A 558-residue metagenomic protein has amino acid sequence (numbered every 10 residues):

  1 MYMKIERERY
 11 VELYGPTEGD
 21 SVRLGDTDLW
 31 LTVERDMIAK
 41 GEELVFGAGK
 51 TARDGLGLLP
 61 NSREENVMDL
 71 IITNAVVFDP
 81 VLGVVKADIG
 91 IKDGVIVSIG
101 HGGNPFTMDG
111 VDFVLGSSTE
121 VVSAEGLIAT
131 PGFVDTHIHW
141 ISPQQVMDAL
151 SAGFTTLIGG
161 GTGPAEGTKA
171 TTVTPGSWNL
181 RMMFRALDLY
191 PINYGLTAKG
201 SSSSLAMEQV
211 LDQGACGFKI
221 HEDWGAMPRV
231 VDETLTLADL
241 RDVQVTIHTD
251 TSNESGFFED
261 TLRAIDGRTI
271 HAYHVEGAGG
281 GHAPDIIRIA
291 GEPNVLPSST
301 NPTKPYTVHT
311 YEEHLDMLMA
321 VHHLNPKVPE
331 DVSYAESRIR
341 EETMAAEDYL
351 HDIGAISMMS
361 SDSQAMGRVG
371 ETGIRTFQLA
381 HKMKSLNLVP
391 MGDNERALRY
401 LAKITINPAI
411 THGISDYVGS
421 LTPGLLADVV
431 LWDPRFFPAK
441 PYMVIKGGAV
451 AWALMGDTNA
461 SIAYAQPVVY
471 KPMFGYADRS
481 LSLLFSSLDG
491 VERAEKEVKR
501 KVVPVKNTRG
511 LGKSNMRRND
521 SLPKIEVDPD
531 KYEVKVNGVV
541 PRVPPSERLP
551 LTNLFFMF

Functional and structural regions predicted by a protein language model:
M1-D112, L150, T155-T156, R340 (+2 more regions): Active-site microenvironment of metallo-dependent hydrolases
M1-N61, H101, D112, S117-A129 (+5 more regions): Divalent-metal coordination cores built from histidine and acidic residues
I71, E120, G132-V134, V245 (+1 more regions): Residue-level marker for buried hydrophobic side chains located in beta-strands that build the well-ordered beta-sheet
V81, I89, G100-H101, S142-Q144 (+9 more regions): Glycine-rich, histidine-containing beta strand-loop boundary motifs that form or position
P105-S123, A320-A335, A465-A477: Surface-exposed acidic, glycine/proline-enriched linker/cap segments that occur as 15-30-residue helix-coil
P131-S142, V245-S252, V534: Histidine-centered catalytic micro-motifs
F218-D348, D352-L401, I410, L454: Active-site core of metal-dependent hydrolases
